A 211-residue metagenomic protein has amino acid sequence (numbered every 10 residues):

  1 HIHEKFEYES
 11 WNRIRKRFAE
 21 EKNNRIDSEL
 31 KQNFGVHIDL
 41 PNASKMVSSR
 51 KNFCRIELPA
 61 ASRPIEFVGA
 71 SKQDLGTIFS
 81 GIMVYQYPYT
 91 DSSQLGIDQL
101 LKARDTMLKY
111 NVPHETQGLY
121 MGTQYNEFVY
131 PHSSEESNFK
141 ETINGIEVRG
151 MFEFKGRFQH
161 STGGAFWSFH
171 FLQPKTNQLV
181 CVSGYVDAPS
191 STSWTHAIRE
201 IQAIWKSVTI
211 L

Functional and structural regions predicted by a protein language model:
H1-R17, I38, Q178-L211: Surface-exposed amphipathic alpha-helical segments
H3, E7-R17, E21-N23, S28 (+2 more regions): Charge-rich, low-complexity N-terminal segments
A19-S48: N-terminal "mature-domain start" segment
N33-G35, P41-A43, F53, G145 (+1 more regions): Extracellular structured ligand-interaction cores
P41-G118: Secretory pathway targeting signatures of secreted, lumenal, and periplasmic proteins
S49-S80, S161-S193: Charge-rich, low-complexity terminal tails
I97-K102, M107-Y120, Q124, S191-L211: Long, compositionally biased interface segments
L108-K175: Signature of long, low-cysteine stretches enriched in small and polar/charged residues
